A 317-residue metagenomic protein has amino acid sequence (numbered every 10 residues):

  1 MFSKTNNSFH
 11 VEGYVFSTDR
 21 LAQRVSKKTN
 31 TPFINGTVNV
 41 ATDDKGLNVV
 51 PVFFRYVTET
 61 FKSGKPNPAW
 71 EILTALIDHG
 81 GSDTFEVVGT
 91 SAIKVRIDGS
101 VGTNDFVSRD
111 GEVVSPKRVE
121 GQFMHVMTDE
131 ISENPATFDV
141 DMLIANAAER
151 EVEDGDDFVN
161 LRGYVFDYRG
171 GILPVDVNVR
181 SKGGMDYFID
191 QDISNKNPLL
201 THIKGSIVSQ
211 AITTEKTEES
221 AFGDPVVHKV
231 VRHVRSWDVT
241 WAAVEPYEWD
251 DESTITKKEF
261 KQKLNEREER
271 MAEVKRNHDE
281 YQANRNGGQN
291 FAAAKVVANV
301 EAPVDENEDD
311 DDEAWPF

Functional and structural regions predicted by a protein language model:
M1-F317: OB-fold and OB-like single-stranded nucleic-acid-recognition modules and their adjacent interaction interfaces
